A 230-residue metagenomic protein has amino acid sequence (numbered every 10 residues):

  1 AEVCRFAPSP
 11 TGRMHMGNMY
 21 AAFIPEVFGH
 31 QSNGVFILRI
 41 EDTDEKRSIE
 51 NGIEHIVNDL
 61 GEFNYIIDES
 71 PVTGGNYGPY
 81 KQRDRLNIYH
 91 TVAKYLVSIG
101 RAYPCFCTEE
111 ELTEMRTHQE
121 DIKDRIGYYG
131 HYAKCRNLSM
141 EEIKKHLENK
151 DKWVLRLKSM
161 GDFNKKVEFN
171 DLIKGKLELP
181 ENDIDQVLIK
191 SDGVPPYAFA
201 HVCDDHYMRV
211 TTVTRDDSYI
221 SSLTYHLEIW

Functional and structural regions predicted by a protein language model:
A1-D121, V194, S221-W230: N-terminal Rossmann-like or analogous alpha/beta NTP/dinucleotide-binding catalytic cores that position adenine
S98, Y103-W230: Active-site cores that bind ATP or allylic diphosphates and position pyrophosphate for catalysis
